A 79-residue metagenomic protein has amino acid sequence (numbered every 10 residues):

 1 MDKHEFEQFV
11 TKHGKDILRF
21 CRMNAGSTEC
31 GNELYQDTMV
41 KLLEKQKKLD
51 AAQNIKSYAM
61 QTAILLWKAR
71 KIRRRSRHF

Functional and structural regions predicted by a protein language model:
M1-R19, M23, E29-N32, L43: A short, charge-rich alpha-helical start-of-domain segment used by transcription regulators
E5-Q8, D16, D37, T62 (+1 more regions): Alpha-helical elements of Rossmann-like donor-binding domains used by nucleotide-donor carbohydrate transfer enzymes
F20, N24, K41, L66 (+1 more regions): Short alpha-helical functional segments enriched in proximate histidine and acidic residues
E33-V40, E44, Q53-L65: Structural recognition of an alpha-helix C-terminal capping motif at a helix-to-coil junction
D50, Q61-F79: Arg/Lys-rich amphipathic alpha helix in sigma70-family domain 2
